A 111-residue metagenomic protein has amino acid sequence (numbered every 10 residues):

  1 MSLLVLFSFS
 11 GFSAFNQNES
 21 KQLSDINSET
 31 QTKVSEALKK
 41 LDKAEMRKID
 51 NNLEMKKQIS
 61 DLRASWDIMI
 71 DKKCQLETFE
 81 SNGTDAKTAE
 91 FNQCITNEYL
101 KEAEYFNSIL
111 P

Functional and structural regions predicted by a protein language model:
M1-S10: Bacterial N-terminal signal peptides
F12-P111: N-terminal alpha-helical modules
